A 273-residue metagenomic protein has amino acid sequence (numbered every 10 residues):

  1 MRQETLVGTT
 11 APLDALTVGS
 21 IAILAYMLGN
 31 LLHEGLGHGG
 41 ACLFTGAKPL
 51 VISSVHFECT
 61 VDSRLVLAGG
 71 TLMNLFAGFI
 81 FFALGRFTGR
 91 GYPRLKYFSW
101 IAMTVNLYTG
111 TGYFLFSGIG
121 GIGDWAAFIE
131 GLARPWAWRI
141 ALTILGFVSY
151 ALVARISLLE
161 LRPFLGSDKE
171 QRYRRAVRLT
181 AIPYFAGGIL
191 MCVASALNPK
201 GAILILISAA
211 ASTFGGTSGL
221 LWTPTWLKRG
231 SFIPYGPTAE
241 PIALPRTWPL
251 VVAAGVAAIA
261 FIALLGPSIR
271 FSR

Functional and structural regions predicted by a protein language model:
M1-R273: Hydrophobic transmembrane alpha-helices and their immediate loop junctions in multi-pass integral membrane proteins
